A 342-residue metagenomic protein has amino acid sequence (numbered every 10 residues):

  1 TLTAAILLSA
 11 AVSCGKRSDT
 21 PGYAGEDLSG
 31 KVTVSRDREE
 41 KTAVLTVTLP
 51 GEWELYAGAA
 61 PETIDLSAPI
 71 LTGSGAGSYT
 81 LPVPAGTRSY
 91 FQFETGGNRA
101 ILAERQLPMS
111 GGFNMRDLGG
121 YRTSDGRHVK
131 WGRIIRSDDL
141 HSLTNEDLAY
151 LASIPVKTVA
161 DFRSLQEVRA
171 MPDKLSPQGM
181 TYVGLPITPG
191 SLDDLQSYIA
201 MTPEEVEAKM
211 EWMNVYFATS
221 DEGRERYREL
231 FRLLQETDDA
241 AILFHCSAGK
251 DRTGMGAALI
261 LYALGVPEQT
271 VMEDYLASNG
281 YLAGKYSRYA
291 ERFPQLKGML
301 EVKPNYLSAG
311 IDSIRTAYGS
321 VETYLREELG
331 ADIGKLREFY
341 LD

Functional and structural regions predicted by a protein language model:
T1-L2: Bacterial N-terminal signal peptides that target proteins for export
S9-S13: C-terminal motif of bacterial Sec signal peptides marking the signal peptidase cleavage site
G15-I242, G256-D342: Cys-dependent protein tyrosine phosphatase-like superfamily
F244-C246: The Walker A (P-loop) glycine that initiates the GxxxxGKT/S ATP-binding motif of P-loop NTPases
A248, R252-T253: Ser/Thr-glycine-rich phosphate-binding loops at phosphate-binding pockets of nucleotides, nucleotide cofactors
